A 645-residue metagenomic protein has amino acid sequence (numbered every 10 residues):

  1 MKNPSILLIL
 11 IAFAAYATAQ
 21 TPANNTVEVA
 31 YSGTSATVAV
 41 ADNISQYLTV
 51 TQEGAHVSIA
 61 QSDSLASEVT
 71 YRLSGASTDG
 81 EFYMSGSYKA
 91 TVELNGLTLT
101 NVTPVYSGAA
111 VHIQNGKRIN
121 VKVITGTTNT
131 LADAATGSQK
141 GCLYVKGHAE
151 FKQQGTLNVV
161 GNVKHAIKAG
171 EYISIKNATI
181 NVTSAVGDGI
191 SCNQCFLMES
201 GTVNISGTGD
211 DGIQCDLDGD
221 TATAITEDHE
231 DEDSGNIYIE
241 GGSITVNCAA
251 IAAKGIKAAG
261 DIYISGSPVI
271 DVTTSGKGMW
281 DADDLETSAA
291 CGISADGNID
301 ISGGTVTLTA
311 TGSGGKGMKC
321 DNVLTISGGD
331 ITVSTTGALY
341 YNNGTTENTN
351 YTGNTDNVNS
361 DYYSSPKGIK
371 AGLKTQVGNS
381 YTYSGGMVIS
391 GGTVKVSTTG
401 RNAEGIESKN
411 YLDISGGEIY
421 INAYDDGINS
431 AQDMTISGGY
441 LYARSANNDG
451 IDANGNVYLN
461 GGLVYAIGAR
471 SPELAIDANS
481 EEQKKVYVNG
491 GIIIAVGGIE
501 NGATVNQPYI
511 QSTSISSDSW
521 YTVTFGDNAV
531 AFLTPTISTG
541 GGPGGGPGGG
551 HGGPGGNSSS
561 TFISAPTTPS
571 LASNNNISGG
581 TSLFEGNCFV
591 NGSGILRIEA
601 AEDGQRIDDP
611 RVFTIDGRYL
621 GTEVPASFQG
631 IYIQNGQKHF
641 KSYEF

Functional and structural regions predicted by a protein language model:
M1-I9: Positively charged n-region of N-terminal signal peptides that target proteins for export
N3, A19, T51, A60 (+3 more regions): Intrinsically disordered, low-complexity regions enriched in polar/acidic and amide residues
I6, D218, K374, D603-D609: Short amphipathic alpha-helical "recognition" segments used for binding
I9-L10, P625: Enrichment for repetitive, rod-forming helical segments
A12-Y16: N-terminal signal peptide c-region/cleavage motif recognized by signal peptidases
T18-A19, G617: Bacterial Sec-dependent N-terminal signal peptides
Q20-G594: A composition-driven surface/loop motif
G542, G550-P554, S593-F645: C-terminal outer-membrane/trafficking sorting elements
